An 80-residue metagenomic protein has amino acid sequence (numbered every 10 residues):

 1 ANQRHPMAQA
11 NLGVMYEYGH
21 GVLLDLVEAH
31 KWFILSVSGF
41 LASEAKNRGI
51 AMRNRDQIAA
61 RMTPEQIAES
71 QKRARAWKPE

Functional and structural regions predicted by a protein language model:
A1-P6, Y18-H20, D25, F33 (+1 more regions): Short helix-capping/linker turns of helical repeat alpha-solenoids
Q9-Y18, S36-G39, M52, D56: Hydrophobic face of amphipathic alpha-helices that form TPR/SEL1-like repeat modules and related alpha-solenoid
Y16-G19, V37-L41, M62, A74-K78: Sec/Tat-exported extracytoplasmic proteins
K46-E80: Terminal, low-structured helical/coil segments at or just beyond the last alpha-helical repeat
